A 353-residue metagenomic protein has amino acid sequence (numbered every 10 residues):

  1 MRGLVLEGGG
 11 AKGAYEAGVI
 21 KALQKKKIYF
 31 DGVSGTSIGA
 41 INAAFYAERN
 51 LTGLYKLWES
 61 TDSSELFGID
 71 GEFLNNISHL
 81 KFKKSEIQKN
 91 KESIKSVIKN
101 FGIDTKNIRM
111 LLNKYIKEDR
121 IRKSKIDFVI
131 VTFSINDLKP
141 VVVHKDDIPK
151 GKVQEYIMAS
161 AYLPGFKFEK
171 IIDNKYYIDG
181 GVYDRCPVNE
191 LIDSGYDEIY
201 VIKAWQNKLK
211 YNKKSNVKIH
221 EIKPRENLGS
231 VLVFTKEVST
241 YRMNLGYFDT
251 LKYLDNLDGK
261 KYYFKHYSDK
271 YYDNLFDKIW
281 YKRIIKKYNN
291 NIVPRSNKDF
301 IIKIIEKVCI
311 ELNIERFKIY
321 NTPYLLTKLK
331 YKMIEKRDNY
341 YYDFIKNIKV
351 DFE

Functional and structural regions predicted by a protein language model:
M1-T36, A44-E353: Patatin-like phospholipase
